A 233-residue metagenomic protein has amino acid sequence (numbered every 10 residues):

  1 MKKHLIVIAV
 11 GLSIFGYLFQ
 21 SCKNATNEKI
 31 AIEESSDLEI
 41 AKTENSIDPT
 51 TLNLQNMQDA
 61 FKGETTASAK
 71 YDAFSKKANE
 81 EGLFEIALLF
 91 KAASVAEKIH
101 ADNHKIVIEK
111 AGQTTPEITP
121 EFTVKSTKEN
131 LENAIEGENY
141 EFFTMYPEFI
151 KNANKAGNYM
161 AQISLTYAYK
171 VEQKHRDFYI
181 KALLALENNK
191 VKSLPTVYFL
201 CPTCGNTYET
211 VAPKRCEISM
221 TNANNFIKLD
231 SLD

Functional and structural regions predicted by a protein language model:
M1-I8: Bacterial N-terminal signal peptides that target proteins for export
A9-F15: Core hydrophobic alpha-helical transmembrane segments of single-pass membrane proteins
L18-S21: C-terminal motif of bacterial Sec signal peptides marking the signal peptidase cleavage site
K23-D233: Non-heme di-metal
